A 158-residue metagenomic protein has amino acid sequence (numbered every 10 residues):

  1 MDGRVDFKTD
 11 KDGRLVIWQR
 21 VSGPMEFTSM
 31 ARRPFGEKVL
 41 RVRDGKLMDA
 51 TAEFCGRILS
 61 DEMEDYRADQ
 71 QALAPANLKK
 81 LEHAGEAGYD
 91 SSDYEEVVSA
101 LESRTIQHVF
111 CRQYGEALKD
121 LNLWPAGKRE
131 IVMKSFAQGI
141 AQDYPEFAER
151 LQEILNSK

Functional and structural regions predicted by a protein language model:
M1-R4: Repeat-based blade/solenoid architectures
F7-S22: Acidic/hydrophobic-patterned starts of short beta strands in beta-sheet-rich repeat architectures
Q19-K158: Acidic, small-residue rich beta-repeat scaffolds with periodic aromatic anchors
